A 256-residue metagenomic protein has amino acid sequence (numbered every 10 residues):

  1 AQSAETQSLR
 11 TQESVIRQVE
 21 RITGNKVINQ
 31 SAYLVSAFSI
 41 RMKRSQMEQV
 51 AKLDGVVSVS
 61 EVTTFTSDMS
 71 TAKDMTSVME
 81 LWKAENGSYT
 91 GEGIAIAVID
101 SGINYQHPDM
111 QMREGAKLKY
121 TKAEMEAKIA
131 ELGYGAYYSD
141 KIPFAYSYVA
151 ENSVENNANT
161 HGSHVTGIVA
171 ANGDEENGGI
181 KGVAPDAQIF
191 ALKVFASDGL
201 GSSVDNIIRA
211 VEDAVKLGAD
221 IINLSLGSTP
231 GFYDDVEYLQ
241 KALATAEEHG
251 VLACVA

Functional and structural regions predicted by a protein language model:
A1-D68: Inhibitory N-terminal propeptides of secreted protease zymogens
Q2-T6, S36-A37, E151-N156, A196-G199 (+1 more regions): Second-shell loop/turn segments in exported
Q30-A32, M42-K43, E61-T63, A97-G102 (+6 more regions): Active-site-proximal beta-strand/loop segments in catalytic clefts of secreted hydrolases
Q46-V59, I94-I103, G250-L252: Hydrophobic or amphipathic alpha-helical targeting/insertion segments
T71-A84, S88: Short, low-order "capping/linker" segments at domain edges
K83-Y146, A150-V204, L217-D220, E248: Subtilisin-like serine protease catalytic core
P108, A219-A256: Catalytic-core segments of hydrolase enzymes
R209-G218: Short, well-structured alpha-helical segments in soluble
